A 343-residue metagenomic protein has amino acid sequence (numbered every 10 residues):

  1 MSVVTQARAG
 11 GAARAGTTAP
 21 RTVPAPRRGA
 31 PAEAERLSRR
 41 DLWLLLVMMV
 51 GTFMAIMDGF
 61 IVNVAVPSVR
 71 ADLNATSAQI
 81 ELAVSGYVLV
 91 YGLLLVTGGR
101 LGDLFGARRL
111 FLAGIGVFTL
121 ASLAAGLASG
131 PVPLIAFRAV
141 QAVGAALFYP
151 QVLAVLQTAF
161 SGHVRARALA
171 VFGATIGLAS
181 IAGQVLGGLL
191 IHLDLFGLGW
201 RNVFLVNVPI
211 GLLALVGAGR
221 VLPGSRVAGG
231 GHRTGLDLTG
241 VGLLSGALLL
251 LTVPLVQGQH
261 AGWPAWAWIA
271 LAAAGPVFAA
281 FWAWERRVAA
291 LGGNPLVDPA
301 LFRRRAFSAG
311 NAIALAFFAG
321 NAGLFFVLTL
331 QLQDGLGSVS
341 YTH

Functional and structural regions predicted by a protein language model:
S2-G51: Cytosolic juxtamembrane N-terminal segment immediately preceding the first transmembrane helix of multi-pass
D41-V90, A290-H343: Transmembrane core module of solute transporters
V50-F53, M57, L93, L120 (+6 more regions): Hydrophobic/aromatic residues within the transmembrane alpha-helices of Major Facilitator Superfamily
S85-G98, Y149, L153: Central cavity-lining transmembrane alpha-helices of secondary-active solute carriers, predominantly the Major
V96-G106: Helix-to-loop junctions at the C-terminal end of transmembrane segments in multipass secondary transporters
L110-T239: Helix-loop-helix hairpins in multi-pass membrane proteins, especially solute transporters
L193-A312, G320: Hydrophobic transmembrane-helix bundles of small-molecule transporters
